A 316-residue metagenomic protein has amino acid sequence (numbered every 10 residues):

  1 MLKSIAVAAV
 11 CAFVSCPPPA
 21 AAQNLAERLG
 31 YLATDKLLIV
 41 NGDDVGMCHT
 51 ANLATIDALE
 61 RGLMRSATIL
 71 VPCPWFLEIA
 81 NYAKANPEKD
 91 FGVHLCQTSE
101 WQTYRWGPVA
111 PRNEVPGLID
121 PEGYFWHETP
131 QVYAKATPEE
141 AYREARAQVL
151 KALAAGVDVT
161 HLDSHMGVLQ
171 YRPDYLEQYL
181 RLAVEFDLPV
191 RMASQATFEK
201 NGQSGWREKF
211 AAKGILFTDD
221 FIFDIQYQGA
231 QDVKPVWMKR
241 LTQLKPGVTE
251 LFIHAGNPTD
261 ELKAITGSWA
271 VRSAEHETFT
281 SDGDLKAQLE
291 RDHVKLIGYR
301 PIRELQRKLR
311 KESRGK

Functional and structural regions predicted by a protein language model:
S4-C16: Bacterial N-terminal signal peptides
F13, P18-I39: N-terminal pre-catalytic segment of deacetylase/amide-hydrolase enzymes
R28-G30, T55-R61, E78-D90, G107-D120 (+2 more regions): Acidic (Asp/Glu)-rich catalytic clusters
L37-I39, M64-T68, E88-H94, V159-D163 (+3 more regions): Structural preference for beta-strand elements that scaffold enzyme active sites
T50-P74: A short alpha/beta connector and helix-capping loop motif
W106-V132, E261, G267-A270: Active-site gating loops and adjacent loop-to-helix segments of metal-dependent hydrolytic enzymes
P138-A211, I215, Y227-V233, T242: Catalytic domains of cell-wall/extracellular-matrix polysaccharide-remodeling enzymes, centered on de-N-acetylation
V190-A193, I265-K316: C-terminal domain-boundary segment and adjacent tail
